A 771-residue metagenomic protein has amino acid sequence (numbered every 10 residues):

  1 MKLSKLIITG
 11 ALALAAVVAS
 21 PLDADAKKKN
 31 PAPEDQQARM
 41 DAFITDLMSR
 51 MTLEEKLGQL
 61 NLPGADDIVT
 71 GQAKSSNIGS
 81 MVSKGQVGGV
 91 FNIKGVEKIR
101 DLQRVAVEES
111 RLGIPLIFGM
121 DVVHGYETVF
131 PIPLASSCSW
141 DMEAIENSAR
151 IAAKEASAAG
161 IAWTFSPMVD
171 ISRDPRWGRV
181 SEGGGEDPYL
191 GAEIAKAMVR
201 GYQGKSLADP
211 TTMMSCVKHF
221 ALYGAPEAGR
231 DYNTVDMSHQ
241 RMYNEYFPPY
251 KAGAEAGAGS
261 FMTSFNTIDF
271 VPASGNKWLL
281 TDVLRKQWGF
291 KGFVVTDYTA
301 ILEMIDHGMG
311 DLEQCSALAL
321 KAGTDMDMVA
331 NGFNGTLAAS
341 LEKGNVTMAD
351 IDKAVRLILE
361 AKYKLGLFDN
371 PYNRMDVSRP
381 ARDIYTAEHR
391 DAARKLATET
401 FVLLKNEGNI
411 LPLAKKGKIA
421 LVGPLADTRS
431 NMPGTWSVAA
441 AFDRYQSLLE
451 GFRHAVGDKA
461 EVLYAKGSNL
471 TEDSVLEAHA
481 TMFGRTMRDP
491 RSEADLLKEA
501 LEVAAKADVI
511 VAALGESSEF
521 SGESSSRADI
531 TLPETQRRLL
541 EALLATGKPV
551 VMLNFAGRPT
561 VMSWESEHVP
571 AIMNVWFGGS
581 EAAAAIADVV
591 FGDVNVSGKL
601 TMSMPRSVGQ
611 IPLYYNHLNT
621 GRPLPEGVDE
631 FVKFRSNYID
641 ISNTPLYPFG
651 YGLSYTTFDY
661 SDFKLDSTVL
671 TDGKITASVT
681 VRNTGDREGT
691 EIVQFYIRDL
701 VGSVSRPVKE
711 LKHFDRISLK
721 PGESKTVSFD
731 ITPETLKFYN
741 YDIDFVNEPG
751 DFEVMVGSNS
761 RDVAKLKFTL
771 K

Functional and structural regions predicted by a protein language model:
M1-G10: Bacterial N-terminal signal peptides that target proteins for export
T9-V18: Bacterial N-terminal signal peptides
A19-N740, V746-S760: Glycoside hydrolase catalytic-domain context in secreted enzymes
D762-K771: Short beta-strand elements
